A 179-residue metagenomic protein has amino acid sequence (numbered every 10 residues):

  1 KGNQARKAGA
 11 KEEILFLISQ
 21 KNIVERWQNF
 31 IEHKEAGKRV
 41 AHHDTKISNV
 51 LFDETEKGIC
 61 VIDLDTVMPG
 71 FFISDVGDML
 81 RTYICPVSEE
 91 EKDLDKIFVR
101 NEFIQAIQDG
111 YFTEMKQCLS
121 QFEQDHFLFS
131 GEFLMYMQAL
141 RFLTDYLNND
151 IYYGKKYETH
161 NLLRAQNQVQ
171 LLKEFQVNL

Functional and structural regions predicted by a protein language model:
K1-H42, I47-T55, F133, I151-K156 (+2 more regions): ATP-dependent phospho-/nucleotidyl transfer catalytic cores
L17, I107, H126-F127: A structural signal for short hydrophobic/aromatic patches embedded in well-ordered alpha helices
S48-S88: Catalytic activation segment of kinase domains across protein kinase-like and atypical kinase folds
M68, S130-L134: Transmembrane helix-bundle signature of multi-pass membrane transporters/permeases
I73-Q117, F133-Y152: Active-site activation/catalytic loop segments of kinase-like enzymes and analogous catalytic loops in related
L119-G131: All-alpha amphipathic helical-bundle segments outside canonical DNA-binding/catalytic cores that form hydrophobic
R141-L179: Helical subdomain adjoining the active site within ATP-dependent kinase catalytic cores
